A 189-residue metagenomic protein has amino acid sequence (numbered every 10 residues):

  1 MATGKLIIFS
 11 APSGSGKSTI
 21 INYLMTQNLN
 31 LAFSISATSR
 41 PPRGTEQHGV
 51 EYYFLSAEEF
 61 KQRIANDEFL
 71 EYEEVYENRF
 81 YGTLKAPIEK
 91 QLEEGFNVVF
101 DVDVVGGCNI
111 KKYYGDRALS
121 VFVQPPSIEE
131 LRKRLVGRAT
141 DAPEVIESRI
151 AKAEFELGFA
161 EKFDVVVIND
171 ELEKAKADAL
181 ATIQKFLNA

Functional and structural regions predicted by a protein language model:
S10-P12: P-loop (Walker A) phosphate-binding loop of NTP-binding proteins
S15: ATP-binding Walker
S18: Walker A/P-loop
T26-S34: Post-Walker A helix-loop "phosphate-sensing" segment adjacent to the P-loop in P-loop NTPases
T38-V98, V105-C108: ATP-dependent small-molecule kinase phosphotransfer cores that center on conserved nucleotide phosphate-binding segments
V98-D103, Y113-G137: Conserved phosphate-donor/acceptor-positioning beta-strand/loop module used by diverse small-molecule
K133, G137-D141, F155-A189: NTP-dependent small-molecule kinase module
